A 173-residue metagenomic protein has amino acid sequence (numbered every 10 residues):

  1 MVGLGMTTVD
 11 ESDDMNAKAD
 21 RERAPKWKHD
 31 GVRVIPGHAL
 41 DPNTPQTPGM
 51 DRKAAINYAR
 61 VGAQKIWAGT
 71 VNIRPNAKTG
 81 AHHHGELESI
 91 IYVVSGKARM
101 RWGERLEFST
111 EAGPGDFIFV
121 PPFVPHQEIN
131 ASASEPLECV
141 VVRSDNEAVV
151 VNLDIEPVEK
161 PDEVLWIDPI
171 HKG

Functional and structural regions predicted by a protein language model:
V2-K65, G80, V150-G173: A short, N-terminal "cap"/entry segment at the start of jelly-roll beta-barrel domains of the cupin/DSBH fold
R60-V61, E86, R105, A133-S134: Short strand-connecting beta-turns/loops that link adjacent beta-strands
V61-Q64, R74-K78, S95-R99, A148: Short, charged/polar surface micro-motifs in flexible loops or helix N-caps
K65-I66, H84, A112, A131-A133: Short glycine/proline-enriched turns and hinge-like loops at secondary-structure junctions
V71, I90, F119, S134-L153: A short hydrophobic beta-strand segment most commonly corresponding to one strand of the jelly-roll/cupin
R74-N76, W102, A112-S132, V142-S144: Conserved metal-binding segment of the jelly-roll/cupin
K78, E86-P114, V124: A short beta-strand-loop-beta hairpin characteristic of the jelly-roll/cupin
